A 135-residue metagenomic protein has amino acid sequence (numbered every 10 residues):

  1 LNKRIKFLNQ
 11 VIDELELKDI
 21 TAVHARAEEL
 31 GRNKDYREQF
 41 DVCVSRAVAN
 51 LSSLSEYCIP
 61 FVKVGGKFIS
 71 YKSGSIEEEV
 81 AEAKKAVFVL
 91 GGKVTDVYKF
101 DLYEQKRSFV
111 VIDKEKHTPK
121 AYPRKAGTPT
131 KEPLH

Functional and structural regions predicted by a protein language model:
L1-A49, S55: Conserved SAM/SAH cofactor-binding pocket of Class I
R4-K6, I76, V80: Short alpha-helix immediately C-terminal to the canonical SAM-binding loop
L8, K72, I112: Residue-level signal for inorganic ion chemistry
V48, Y71-S75: Short strand-turn motif at the edge of the Rossmann-like AdoMet-binding core
Y57-I59: Class I S-adenosylmethionine-dependent transferase superfamily signal
V62-V64: Helix-to-beta-strand junctions that scaffold the AdoMet/dcAdoMet cofactor pocket in Class I SAM-dependent enzymes
A81-H135: SAM/dcSAM-binding transferase cores
